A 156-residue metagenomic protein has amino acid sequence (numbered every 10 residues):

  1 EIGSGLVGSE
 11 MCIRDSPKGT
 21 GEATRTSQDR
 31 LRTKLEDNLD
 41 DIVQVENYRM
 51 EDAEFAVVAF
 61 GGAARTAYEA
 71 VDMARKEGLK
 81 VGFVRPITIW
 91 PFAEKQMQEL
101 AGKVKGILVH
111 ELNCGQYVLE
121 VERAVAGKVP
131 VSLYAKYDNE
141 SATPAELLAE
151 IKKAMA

Functional and structural regions predicted by a protein language model:
E1-G8, C12-I13: Single conserved hydrophobic/aromatic residue that forms the stacking wall/gate of nucleotide- or nucleobase-binding
G19-N38: Short, conserved active-site entrance elements at the starts or edges of catalytic domains
R32-F55, Y68: Glycine-/acidic-rich phosphate or pyrophosphate-binding loops and their flanking alpha/beta elements
N47-D52, E99-G102, R123, E140: Solvent-exposed alpha-helices and their adjacent loops that cap or buttress functional pockets in soluble metabolic
A56-A67, A74: C-terminal substrate/ligand-recognition segments
A67-L100: Generic long, charged, amphipathic alpha-helical segments
E111-A156: Peripheral docking tails and interdomain loops at the edges of cofactor- or intermediate-handling domains
